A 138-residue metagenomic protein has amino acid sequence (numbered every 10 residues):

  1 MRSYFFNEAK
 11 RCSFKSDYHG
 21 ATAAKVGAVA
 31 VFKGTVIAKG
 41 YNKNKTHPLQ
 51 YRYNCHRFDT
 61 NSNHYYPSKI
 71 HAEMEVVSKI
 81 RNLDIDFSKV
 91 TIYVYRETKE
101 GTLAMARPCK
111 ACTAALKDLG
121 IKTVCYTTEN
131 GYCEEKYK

Functional and structural regions predicted by a protein language model:
M1-K138: Zinc-dependent deaminase catalytic domain
